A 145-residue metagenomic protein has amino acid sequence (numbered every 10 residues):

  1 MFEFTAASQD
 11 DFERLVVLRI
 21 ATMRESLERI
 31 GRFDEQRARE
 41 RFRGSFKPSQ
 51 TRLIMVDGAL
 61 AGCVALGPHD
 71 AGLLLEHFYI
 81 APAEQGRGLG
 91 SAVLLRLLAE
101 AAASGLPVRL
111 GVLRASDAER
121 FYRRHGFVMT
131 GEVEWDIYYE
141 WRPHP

Functional and structural regions predicted by a protein language model:
E3-V17: A short beta-loop-alpha structural element at the N-terminal edge of CoA-dependent acyl/N-acetyltransferase catalytic
V17-R43: Conserved GNAT-fold acetyl-CoA-binding loop/helix
F42, Y122, F127: Conserved active-site tyrosine of GNAT-family acetyltransferases
R43-L53, G62: A short helix-loop-beta-strand connector motif used in the catalytic cores of GNAT acetyltransferases and, in some
A59-G67, L74-Y79: Conserved beta-strand in the GNAT
G72, A101-R114: Conserved GNAT acetyl-CoA-binding A-motif
I80, G86-A99, R123-R124: Conserved acetyl-CoA-binding loop-helix of GNAT-fold acetyltransferases
Q85, R109-R120, E132-P143: Conserved beta-strand-loop-alpha-helix junction that forms the acyl-donor binding cleft
